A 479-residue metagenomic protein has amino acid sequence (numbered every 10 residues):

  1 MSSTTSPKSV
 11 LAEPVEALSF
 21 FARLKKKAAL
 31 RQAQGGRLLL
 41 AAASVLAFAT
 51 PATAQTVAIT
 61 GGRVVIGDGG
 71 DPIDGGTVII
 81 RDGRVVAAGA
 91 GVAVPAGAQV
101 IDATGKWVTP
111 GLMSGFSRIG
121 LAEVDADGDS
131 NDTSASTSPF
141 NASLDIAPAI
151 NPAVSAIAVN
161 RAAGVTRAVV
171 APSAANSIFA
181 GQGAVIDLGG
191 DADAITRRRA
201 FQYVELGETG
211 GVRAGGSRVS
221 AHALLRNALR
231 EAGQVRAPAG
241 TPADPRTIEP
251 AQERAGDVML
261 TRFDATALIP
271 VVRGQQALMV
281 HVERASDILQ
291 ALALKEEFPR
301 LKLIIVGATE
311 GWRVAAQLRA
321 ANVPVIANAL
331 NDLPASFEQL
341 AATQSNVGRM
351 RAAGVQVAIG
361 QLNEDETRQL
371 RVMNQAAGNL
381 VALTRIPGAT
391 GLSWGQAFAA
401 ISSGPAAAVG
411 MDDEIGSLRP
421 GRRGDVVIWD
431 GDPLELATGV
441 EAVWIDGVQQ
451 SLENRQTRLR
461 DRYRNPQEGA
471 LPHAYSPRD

Functional and structural regions predicted by a protein language model:
M1-P51: Intrinsic disorder/low-complexity segments
V57-I59, V94-A147, A162: Replace "His-x-His-based motif
G62, I66, D71-G76, A407 (+1 more regions): C-terminal cap of metal-dependent C-N hydrolases
G62, V78, G83, G105 (+10 more regions): Divalent metal-coordination and catalytic microenvironments
V64, D68-T109: Histidine-rich, glycine-flanked metal-binding segment
V124, N131-T137, A142-S143, A277 (+5 more regions): His/Asp/Glu-enriched, well-ordered alpha-helical/loop segment that forms or immediately abuts the divalent-metal
A156, R161-K302, G439, A474-D479: Polyanionic/metal-chelating signatures
N454-D479: Glycine- and charge-enriched low-complexity intrinsically disordered segments
